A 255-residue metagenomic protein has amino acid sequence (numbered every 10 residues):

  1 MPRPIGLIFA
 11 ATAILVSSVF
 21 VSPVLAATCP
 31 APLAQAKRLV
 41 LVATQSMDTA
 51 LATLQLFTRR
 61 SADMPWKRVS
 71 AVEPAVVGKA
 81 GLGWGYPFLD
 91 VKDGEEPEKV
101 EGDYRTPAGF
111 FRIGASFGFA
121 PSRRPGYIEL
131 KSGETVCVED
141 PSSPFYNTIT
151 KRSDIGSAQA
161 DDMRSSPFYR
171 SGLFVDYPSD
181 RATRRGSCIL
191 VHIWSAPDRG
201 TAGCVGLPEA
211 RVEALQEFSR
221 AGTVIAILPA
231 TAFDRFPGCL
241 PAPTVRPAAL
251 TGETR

Functional and structural regions predicted by a protein language model:
M1-P4: Positively charged n-region of N-terminal signal peptides that target proteins for export
I8-P23: Bacterial N-terminal signal peptides
A26-A202, A210-R255: Cell wall/extracellular polymer interaction/catalysis modules
L207: A conserved hydrophobic position in a structured secondary element of the catalytic/binding core that shapes
